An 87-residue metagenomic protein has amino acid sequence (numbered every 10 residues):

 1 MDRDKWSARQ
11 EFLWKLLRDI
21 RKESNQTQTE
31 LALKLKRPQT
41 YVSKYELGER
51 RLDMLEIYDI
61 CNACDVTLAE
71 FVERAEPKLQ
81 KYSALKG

Functional and structural regions predicted by a protein language model:
M1-E23: A short, Lys/Arg-rich alpha-helix, primarily the initiator
M1-R3, N62, E70-G87: Short, charged recognition helix plus adjacent turn of helix-turn-helix-like nucleic-acid-binding domains
K15-K34, D59, A84-K86: Short basic helix-loop element that most often maps to the first helix and adjoining turn of HTH DNA-binding modules
T29, T40, R50, A69: Key DNA-contact positions within bacterial/archaeal DNA-binding proteins
L35-K36, Y41: Helix-turn-helix
E49-D59: Short, basic-rich loop-to-helix N-cap that marks the start of a DNA-contacting helix
